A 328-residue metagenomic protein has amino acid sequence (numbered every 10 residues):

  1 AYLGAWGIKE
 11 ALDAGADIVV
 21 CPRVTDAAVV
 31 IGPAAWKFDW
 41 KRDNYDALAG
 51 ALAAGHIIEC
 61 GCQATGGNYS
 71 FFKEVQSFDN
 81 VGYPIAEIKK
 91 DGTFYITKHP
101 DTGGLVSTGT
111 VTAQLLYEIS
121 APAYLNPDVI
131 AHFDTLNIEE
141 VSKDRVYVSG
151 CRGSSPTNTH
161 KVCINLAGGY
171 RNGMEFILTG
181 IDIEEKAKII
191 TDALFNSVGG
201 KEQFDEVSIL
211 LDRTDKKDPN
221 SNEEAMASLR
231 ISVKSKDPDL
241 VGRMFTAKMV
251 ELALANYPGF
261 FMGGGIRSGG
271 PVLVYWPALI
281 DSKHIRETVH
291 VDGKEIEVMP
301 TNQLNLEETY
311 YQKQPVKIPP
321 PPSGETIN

Functional and structural regions predicted by a protein language model:
A1-C21: An acidic, phosphate/nucleotide-engaging active-site surface
L12, A16, I57-T65, I88-T93 (+6 more regions): Structural signal for hydrophobic packing residues in well-ordered secondary-structure cores of soluble enzyme domains
R23-V29, S235-D239: Gly/Ser/Thr-rich loops at beta-strand to alpha-helix junctions that form or flank small-molecule/cofactor-binding
A27-V29, K37, G55: Short gly/pro/ser/thr-enriched loop/turn and capping motifs at secondary-structure boundaries
V29-G32, Y69: Short glycine-/acidic-enriched loop or helix-start segments at secondary-structure transitions that form or flank
P33-Y45: A glycine- and small-aliphatic-rich helix-loop capping segment at beta-alpha/alpha-beta transitions that lines
D46-S154, R171: A conserved active-site cap/scaffold subdomain adjacent to cofactor or substrate pockets
G150-N328: C-terminal non-catalytic interaction/assembly regions of soluble proteins
